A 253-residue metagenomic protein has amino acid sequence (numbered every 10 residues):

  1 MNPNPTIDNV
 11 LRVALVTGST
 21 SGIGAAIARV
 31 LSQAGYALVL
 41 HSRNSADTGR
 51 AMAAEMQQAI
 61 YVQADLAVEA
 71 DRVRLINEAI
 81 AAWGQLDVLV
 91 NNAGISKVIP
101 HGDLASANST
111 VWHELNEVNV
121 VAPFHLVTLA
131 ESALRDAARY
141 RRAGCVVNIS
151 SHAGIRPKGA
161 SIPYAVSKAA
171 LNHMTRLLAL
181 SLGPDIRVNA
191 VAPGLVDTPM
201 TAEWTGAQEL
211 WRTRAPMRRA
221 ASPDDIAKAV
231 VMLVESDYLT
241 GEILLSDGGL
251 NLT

Functional and structural regions predicted by a protein language model:
T20-G22: Conserved glycine-rich cofactor-binding loop
A34-R50: Conserved glycine-rich Rossmann-like NAD(P)H-binding loop of the short-chain dehydrogenase/reductase
V73, S96-H113, S132, D136-R142 (+2 more regions): Conserved mid-core segment of classical short-chain dehydrogenase/reductases
A105-F124, V147, L171, M217: Catalytic Tyr-X3-Lys loop
V127, S167, T175: Active-site helix of classical SDR
S132, A179-P184: Alpha-helical segment proximal to the catalytic Tyr-Lys
R139, R219-S246, N251: C-terminal substrate-recognition "lid" of short-chain dehydrogenase/reductases
S151: Residue(s) in the substrate-gating loop at a strand-loop-helix junction that position the organic substrate next
